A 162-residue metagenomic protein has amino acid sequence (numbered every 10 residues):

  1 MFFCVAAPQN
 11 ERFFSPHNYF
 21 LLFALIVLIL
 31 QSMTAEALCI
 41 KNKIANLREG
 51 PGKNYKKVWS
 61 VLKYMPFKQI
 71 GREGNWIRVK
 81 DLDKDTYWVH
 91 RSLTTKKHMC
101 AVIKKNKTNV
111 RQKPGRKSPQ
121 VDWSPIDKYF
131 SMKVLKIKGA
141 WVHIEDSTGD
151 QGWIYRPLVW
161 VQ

Functional and structural regions predicted by a protein language model:
Q9-F13, H17: Charged/polar low-complexity intrinsically disordered segments
H17-L25: Sec-dependent signal peptide recognition, specifically the positively charged N-region followed immediately by
L30-T34: N-terminal signal peptide c-region/cleavage motif recognized by signal peptidases
L38, N42-K43, P51-G52, K56-W59 (+3 more regions): Boundary regions of SH3-family modules and the immediately adjacent low-complexity/disordered segments in eukaryotic
K56-R72, K117-K138: Conserved beta-strand/loop element in small beta-rich adapter and peptidoglycan-binding domains
M99-A101, M132, W141: Proline/Glycine/Serine-rich low-complexity intrinsically disordered segments that serve as flexible stalks/linkers
